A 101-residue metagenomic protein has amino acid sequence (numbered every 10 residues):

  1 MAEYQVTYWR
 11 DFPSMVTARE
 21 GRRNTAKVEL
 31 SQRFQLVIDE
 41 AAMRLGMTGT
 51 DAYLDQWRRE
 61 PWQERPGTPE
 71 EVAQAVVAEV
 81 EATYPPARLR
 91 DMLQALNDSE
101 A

Functional and structural regions predicted by a protein language model:
M1-T25: Short, charged/polar N-terminal "headpieces" of proteins
M1-Y4, Y8, M47-T50, Q63: Membrane-targeting and insertion segments and their boundary/processing signals
V16, D39, P85: Residue-level marker of positions within ordered structural domains that often coincide with functionally constrained
G21-R59: Acidic, aromatic-enriched beta-alpha/helix-loop junctions
D55-Q74: Mid-chain, well-packed structural core segment of small domains
E71-A101: C-terminal charged interaction modules
